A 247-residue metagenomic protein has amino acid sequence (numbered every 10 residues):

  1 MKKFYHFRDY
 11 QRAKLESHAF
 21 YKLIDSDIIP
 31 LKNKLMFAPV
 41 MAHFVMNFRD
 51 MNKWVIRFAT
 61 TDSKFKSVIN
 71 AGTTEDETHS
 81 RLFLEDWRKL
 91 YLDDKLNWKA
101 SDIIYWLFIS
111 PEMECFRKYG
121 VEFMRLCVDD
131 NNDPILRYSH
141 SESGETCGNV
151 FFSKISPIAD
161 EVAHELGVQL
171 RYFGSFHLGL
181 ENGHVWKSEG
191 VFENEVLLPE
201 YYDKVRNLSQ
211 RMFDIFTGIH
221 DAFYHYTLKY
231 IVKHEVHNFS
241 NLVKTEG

Functional and structural regions predicted by a protein language model:
M1-G247: Non-heme di-metal
